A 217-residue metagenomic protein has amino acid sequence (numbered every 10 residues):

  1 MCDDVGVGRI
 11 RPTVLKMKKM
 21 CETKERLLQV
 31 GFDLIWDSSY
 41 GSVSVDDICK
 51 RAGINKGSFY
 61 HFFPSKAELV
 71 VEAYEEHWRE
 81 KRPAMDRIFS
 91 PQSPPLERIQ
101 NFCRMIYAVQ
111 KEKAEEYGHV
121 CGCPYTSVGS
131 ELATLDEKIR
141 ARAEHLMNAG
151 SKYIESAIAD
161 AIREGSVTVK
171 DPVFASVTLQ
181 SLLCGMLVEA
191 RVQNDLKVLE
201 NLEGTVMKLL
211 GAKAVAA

Functional and structural regions predicted by a protein language model:
M1-E22, A216-A217: N-terminal intrinsically disordered/low-complexity leader segments
T23-G31, I48, A73-H77, K81 (+1 more regions): Generic hydrophobic, amphipathic alpha-helix propensity
R26, L34-A73: Helix-turn-helix
G41, V109-K113, T134-L135, D160 (+2 more regions): Amphipathic C-terminal alpha-helical segment
E72, D86-C121, S176-L179: Hydrophobic alpha-helical connector segments
E97, N101, T134-I162, G204: Amphipathic alpha-helical packing segments from all-alpha helical-bundle domains
A114-K138: Amphipathic alpha-helical segments used for helix-helix packing
C121-S127, K170-E189, T205-K208: Hydrophobic alpha-helical segments that form the core of small-molecule binding pockets and/or dimer interfaces
